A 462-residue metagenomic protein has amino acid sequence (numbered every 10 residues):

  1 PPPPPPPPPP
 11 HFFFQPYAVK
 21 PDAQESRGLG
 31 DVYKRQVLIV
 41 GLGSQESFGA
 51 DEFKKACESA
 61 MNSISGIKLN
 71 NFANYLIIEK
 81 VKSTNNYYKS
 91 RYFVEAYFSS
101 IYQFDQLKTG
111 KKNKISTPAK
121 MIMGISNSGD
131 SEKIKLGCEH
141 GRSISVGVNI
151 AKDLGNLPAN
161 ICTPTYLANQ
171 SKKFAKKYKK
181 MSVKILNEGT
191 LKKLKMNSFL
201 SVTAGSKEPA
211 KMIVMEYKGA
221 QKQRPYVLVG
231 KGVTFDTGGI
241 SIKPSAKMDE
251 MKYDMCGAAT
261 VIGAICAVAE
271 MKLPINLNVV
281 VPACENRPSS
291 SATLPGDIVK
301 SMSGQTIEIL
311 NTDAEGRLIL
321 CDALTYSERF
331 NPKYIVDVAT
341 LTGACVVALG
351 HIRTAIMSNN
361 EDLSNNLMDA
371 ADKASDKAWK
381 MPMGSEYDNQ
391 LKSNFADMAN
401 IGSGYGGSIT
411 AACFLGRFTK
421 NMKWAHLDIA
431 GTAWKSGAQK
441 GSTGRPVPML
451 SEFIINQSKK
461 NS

Functional and structural regions predicted by a protein language model:
P2-P8: Long, low-complexity Q/N-rich tracts
P3, P16-Y33: Short, small-residue-biased leader/transition segments that mark boundaries at the very start of proteins
P10, S26-G232: Short amphipathic alpha-helical segment within the helicase RecA-like ATPase core that mediates nucleic-acid
K20, F48, A159-C162, N311 (+1 more regions): Short, surface-exposed alpha-helical recognition segments that flank or form part of ligand/macromolecule-binding
P21-Q24, I64, N113, S327 (+1 more regions): Structural motif
N71, A151, A168-S462: A generic structural signal for tightly packed, nonpolar segments enriched in small/aliphatic residues
